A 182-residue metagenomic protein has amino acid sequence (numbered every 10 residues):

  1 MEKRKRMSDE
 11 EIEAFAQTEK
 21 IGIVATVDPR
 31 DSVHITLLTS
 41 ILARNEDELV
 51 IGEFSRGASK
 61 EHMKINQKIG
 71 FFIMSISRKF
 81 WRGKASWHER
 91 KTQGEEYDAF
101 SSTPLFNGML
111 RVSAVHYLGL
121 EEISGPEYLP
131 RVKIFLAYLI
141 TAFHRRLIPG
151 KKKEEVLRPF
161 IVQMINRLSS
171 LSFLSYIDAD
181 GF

Functional and structural regions predicted by a protein language model:
M1-F182: Binding-site signature for planar aromatic cofactors or substrates
